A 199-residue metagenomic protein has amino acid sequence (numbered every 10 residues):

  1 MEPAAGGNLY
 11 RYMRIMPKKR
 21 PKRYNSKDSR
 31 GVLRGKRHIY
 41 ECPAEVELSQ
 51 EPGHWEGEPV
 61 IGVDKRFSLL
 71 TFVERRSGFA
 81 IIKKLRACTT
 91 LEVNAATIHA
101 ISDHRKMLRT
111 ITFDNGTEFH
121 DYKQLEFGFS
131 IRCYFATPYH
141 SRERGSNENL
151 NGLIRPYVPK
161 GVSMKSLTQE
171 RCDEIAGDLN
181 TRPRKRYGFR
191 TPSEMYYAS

Functional and structural regions predicted by a protein language model:
M1-E47: Basic, flexible linker segments flanking DNA-binding modules in nucleic acid-interacting mobile-element proteins
A44-A80: An active-site-proximal beta-strand-loop segment
E58, F72, G78, T97 (+4 more regions): Mobile genetic element proteins and their domesticated derivatives, centered on retroelements and DNA transposons
I61-K65, I82-R105: Active-site beta-loop-alpha junctions of metal-dependent nucleic acid enzymes, especially the RNase H-like/DDE
S77-I81, D103-R109, Y157-V158: Short, surface-exposed connector motifs at secondary-structure boundaries
A80-K83, C133-F135: Short hydrophobic alpha-helical runs that function as membrane-insertion/retention elements
S102, K123-S199: Charged alpha-helix within mobile-element recombinases
M107-D121, Y139: Acidic/histidine-rich, metal-coordinating catalytic segments
